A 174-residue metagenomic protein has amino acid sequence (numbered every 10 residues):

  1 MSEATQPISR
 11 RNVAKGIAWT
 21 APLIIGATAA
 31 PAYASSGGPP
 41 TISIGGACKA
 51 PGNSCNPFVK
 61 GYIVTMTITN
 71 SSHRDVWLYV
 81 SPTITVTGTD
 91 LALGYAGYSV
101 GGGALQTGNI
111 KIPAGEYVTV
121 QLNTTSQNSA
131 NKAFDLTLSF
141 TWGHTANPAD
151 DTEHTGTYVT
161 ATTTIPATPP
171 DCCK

Functional and structural regions predicted by a protein language model:
M1-T20: N-terminal secretory signal peptides and thylakoid transit peptides that target proteins across membranes
T20-I24, P31-A32: Cleavable N-terminal signal peptides
T28-K60: C-terminal segment of N-terminal export signals and the immediately downstream linker at the start of the mature
C55-V59, G103, I112-Y117: Solvent-exposed, conformationally flexible loop/turn segments
N56, M66-V80, I84-V86: Asparagine-centered strand-capping/turn motif at beta-strand->loop junctions
M66, K111-L136, F140: Low-complexity, intrinsically disordered segments enriched in Ser/Thr together with acidic residues
Y79-K111, T160-T163, K174: A surface/secretory-pathway sequence property marking extracellular, secreted, or lumenal proteins enriched
S126-K174: Terminal connector regions
